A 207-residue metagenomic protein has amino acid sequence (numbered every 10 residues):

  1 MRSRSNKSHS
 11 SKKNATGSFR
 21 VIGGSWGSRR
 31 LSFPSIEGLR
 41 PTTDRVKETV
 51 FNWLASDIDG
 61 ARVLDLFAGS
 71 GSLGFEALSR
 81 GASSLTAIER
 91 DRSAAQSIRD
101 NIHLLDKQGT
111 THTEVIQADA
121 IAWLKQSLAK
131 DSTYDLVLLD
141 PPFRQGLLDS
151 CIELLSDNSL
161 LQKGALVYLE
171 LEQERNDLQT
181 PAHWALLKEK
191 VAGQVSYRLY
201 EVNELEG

Functional and structural regions predicted by a protein language model:
M1-G207: Class I S-adenosyl-L-methionine-dependent methyltransferase catalytic core
